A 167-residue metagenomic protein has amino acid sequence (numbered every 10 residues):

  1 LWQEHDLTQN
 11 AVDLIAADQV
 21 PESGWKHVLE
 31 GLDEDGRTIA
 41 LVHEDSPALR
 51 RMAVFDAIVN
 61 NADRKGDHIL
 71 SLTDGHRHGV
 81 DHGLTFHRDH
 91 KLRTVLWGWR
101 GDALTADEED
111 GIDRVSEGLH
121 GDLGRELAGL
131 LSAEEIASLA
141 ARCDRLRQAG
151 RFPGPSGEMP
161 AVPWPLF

Functional and structural regions predicted by a protein language model:
L1-F167: Phosphate/dinucleotide-binding and metal-coordinating scaffold of catalytic cores in nucleotide-dependent enzymes
